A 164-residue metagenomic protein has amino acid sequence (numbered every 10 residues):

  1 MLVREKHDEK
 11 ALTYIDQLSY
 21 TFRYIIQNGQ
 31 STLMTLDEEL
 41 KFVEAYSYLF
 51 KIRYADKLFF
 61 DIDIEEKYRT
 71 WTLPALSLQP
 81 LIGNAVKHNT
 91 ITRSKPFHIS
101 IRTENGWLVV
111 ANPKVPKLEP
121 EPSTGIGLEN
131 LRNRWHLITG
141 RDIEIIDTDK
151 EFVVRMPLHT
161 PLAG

Functional and structural regions predicted by a protein language model:
M1-P157: Two-component histidine phosphotransfer core
P161-G164: C-terminal end segment of the histidine kinase catalytic
